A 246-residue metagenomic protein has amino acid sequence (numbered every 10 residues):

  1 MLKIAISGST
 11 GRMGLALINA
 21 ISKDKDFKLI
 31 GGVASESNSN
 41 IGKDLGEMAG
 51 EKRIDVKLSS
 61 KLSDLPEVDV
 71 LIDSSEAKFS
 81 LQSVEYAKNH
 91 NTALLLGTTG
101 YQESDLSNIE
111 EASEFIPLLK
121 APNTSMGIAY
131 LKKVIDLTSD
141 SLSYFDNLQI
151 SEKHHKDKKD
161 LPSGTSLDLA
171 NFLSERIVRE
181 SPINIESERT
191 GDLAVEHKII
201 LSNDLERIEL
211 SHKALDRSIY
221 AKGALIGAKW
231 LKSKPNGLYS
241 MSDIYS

Functional and structural regions predicted by a protein language model:
L2: Nucleotide donor/acceptor-binding cores
A5-S7, R12-L65, L142-S246: C-terminal substrate-binding/catalytic lobe of Rossmann-fold NAD(P)-dependent oxidoreductases
I30, K57-S59, A93-L95, P117-L119: Structural detector of well-ordered beta-strand residues that form the stable sheet scaffold of enzyme domains
L62-V70, S74, K78-L96, N108: Rossmann-fold NAD(P) dinucleotide-binding segment
K78, V84-E85, T98-L118, A129: Rossmann-fold NAD(P)-binding glycine/threonine-rich loop
A93, N108-S125, D146-L148: Rossmann-fold dehydrogenase core element
T99-Y101, N123-T124, K153-H155: Short, ordered loop/turn segments at secondary-structure junctions
